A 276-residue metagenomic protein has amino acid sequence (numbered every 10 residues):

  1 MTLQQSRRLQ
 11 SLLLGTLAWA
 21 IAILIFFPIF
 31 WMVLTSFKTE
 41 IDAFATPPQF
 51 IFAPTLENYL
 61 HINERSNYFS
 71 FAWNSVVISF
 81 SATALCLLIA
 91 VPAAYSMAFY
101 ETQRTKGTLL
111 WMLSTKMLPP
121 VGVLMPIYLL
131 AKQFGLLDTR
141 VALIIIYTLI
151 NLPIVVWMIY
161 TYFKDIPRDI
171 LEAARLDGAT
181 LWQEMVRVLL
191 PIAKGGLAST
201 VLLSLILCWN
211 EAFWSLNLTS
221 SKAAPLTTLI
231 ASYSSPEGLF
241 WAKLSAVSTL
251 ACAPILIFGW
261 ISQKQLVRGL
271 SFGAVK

Functional and structural regions predicted by a protein language model:
M1-K276: A hydrophobic, multi-pass inner-membrane permease signature
